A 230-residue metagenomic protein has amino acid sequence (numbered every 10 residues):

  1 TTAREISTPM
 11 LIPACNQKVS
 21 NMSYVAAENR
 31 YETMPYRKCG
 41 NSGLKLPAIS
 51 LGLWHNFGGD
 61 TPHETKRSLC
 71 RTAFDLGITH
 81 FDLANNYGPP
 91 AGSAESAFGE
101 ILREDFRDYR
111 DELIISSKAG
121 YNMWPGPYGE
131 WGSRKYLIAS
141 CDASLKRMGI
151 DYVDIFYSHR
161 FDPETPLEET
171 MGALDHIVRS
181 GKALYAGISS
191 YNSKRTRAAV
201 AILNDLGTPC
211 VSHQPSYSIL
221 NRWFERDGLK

Functional and structural regions predicted by a protein language model:
A3-E5, A14: Short amphipathic, helix-prone segments within low-complexity/disordered or flexible regions
C15-L113, R179: N-terminal binding-site loop/beta-alpha segment at the start of enzyme catalytic domains that lines or forms
K18-T33, F161-K230: Beta/alpha (TIM)-barrel catalytic core signal, keyed to glycine-rich beta->alpha loops juxtaposed to Asp/Glu that bind
Y36, C70, E95, G99-L102 (+4 more regions): Generic structural signal for well-ordered alpha-helices, preferentially at hydrophobic/aromatic core positions
N41-G58, S116-G129, Y152, Y157: N-terminal small/glycine-rich loop or linker at the start of catalytic domains across soluble metabolic enzymes
L46-S50, T79-H80, E112-S116, Y152-I155 (+2 more regions): Structural preference for beta-strand elements that scaffold enzyme active sites
T61-A73, G132-M148, T196-V200, E225: Short, acidic/polar
K146-T165: Active-site groove signature of glycoside hydrolases
